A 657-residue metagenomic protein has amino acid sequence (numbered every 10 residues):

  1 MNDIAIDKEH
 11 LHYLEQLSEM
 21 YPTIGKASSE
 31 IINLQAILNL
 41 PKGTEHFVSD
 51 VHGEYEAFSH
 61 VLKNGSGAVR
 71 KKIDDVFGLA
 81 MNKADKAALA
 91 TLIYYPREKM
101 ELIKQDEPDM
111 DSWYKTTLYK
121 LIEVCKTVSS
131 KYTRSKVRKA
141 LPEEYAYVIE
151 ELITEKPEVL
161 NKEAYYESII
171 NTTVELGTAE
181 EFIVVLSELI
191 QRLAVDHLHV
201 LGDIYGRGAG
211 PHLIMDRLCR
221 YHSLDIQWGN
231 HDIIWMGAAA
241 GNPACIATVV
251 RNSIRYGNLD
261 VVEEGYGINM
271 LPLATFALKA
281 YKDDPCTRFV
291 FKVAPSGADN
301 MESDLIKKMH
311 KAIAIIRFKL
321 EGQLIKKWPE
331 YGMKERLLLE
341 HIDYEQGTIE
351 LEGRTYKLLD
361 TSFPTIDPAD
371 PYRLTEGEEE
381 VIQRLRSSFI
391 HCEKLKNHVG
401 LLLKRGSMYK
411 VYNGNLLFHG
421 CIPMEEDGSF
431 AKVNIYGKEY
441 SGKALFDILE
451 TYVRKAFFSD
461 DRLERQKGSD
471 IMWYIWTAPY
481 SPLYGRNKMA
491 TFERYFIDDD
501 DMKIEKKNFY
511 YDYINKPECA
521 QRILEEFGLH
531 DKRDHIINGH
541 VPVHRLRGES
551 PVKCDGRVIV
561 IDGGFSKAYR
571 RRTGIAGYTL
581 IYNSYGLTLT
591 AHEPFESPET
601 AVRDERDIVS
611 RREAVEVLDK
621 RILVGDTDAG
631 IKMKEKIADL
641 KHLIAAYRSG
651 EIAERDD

Functional and structural regions predicted by a protein language model:
M1-D657: Feature recognizes metal-dependent phosphohydrolase scaffolds
